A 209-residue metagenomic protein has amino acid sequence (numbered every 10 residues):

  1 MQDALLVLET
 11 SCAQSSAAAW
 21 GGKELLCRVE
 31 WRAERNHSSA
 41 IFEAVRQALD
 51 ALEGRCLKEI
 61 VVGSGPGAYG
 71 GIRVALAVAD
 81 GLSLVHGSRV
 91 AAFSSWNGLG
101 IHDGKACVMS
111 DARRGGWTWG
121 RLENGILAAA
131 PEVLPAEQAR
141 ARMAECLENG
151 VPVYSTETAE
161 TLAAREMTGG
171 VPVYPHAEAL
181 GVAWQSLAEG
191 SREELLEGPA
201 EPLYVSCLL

Functional and structural regions predicted by a protein language model:
M1-L25, E34-A40, A91-L209: Oxyanion-binding and handling regions
R32, L52, V85: Residue-level signal for short amphipathic helical patches enriched in basic/charged and nearby hydrophobic residues
A40-E43, R73, A77, G81 (+2 more regions): Short amphipathic alpha-helical face segments that pack within enzyme cores and frequently flank/anchor catalytic
V45-E59, M143-G150: Phosphate/pyrophosphate-binding loops at sites that engage ATP/ADP/AMP, CoA/4′-phosphopantetheine, polyphosphate
Q47, D80, L84, S186: Short, well-ordered alpha-helices that flank and scaffold nucleotide-derived cofactor binding pockets
E59-V90: DPxDG-like acidic metal-binding loop motif
